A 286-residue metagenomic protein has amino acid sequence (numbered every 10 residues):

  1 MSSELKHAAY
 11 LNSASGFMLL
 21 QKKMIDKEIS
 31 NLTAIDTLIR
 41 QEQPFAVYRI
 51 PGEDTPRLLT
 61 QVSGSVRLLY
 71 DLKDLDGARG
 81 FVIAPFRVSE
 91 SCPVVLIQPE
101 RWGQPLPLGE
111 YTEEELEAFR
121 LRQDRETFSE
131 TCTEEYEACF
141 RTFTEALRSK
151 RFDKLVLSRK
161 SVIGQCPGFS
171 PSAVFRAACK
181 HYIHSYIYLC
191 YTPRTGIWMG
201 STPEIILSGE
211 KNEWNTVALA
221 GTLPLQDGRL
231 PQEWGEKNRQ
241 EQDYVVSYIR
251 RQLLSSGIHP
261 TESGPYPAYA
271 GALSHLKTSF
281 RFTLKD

Functional and structural regions predicted by a protein language model:
S2, K6, Y10-P56, D74-A78 (+5 more regions): Alpha/propeptide regions of enzymes that mature by internal proteolysis
S2-S3, P56-L59, E90-Q104, T112-E113 (+3 more regions): Short, well-ordered strand-loop elements centered on a beta-strand within folded domains, enriched for acidic residues
I39-G109: An N-terminal, globular interaction/scaffold subdomain
I39-L59, G164-Y244: An anion-binding catalytic pocket shared by soluble metabolic enzymes
I83-P85, S158, Y191, V217: Short beta-strand segments
Q104-E134, F140, G164, V217 (+1 more regions): Contiguous alpha-helical scaffold segments within structured protein domains that host functional hotspots
L155, I187-C190, I258: A short glycine-rich, hydrophobically flanked beta-strand micro-motif that places a catalytic Asp/Glu for divalent metal
V156-S161, Y191-T192, P265-Y269: Short, surface-exposed recognition loops or helix-turn segments adjacent to catalytic cores
